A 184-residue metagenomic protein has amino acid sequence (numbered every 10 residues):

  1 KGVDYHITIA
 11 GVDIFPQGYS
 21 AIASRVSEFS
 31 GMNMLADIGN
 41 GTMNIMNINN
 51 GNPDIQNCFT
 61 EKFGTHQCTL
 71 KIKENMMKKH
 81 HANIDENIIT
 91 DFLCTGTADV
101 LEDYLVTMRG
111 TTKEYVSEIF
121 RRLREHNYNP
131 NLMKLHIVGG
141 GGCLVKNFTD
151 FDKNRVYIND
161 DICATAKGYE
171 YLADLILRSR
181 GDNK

Functional and structural regions predicted by a protein language model:
K1-N33, N52-Q67, N87-K184: Nucleotide/phosphate-binding catalytic cleft detector across ATP-hydrolyzing and phosphate-transferring enzymes
A36-N40: Active-site-proximal alpha-helical scaffolds that flank and shape metal-associated catalytic sites
M43-N47: Short beta-strand scaffold segments in enzyme catalytic cores
L70, E74-K78: Long, charge-rich alpha-helical interaction segments
H80-N83: Short, basic interhelical loop/turn and adjoining N-cap of the next helix at nucleic-acid- or acidic-partner-contacting
